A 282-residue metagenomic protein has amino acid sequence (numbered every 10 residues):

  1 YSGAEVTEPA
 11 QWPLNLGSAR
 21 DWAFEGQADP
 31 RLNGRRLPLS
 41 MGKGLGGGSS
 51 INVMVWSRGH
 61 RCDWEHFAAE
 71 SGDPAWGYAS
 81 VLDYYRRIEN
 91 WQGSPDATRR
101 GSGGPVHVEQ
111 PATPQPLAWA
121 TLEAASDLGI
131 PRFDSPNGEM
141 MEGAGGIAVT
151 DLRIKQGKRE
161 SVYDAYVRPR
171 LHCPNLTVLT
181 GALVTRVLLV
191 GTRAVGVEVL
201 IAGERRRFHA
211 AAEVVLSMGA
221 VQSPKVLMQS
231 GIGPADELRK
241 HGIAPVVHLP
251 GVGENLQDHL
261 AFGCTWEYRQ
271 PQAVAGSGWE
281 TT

Functional and structural regions predicted by a protein language model:
Y1-R87, K240, V246-L249, H259-A261 (+1 more regions): N-terminal glycine-rich phosphate/pyrophosphate-binding loop and immediately adjacent elements
Y1-S2, G72-D73, E89-N90, G129 (+4 more regions): Acidic glycine-/aspartate-rich tracts in secreted/extracellular proteins
S2-E8, G48, S94-D96, L189 (+3 more regions): Short, solvent-exposed loop/turn and secondary-structure capping segments
E70-A194, G263-T282: Conserved redox-cofactor binding core of oxidoreductases
I154, A212, P224, M228 (+1 more regions): Mid-to-C-terminal "cap/lid" subdomains and adjacent gly/pro-rich loops that border and regulate access to redox
T180-A182, I201, V247-L249: Short loop/edge segments at beta-strand edges and connector loops that shape dinucleotide/nucleotide cofactor-binding
A182, L200, L216-M218, Q229: Short, well-ordered coil/turn residues at beta-beta hairpins and beta-strand->alpha-helix junctions within
G203-V221: Core beta-strand elements of the Rossmann-like FAD/NAD(P) dinucleotide-binding domain in flavoenzyme oxidoreductases
